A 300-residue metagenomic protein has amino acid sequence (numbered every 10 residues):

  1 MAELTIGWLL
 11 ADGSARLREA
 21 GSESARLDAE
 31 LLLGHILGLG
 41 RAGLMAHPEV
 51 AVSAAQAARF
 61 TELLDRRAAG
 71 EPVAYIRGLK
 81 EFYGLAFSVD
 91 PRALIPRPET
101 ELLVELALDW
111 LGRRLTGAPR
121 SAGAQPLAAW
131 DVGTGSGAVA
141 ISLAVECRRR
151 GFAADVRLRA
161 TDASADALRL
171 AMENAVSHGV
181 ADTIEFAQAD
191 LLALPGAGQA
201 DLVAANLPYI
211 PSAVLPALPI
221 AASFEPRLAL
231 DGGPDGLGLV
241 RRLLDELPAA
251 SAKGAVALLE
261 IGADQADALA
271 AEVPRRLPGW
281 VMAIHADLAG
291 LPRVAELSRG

Functional and structural regions predicted by a protein language model:
M1-A25: Non-catalytic nucleic-acid substrate-recognition regions in nucleic-acid-modifying enzymes
L17, L111, C147, A175 (+2 more regions): Conserved hydrophobic residues forming the short capping helix/wall of the S-adenosyl-L-methionine
R26, L31-W110: Conserved AdoMet
L32, G70, T100, V139 (+6 more regions): Residue-level signal for inorganic ion chemistry
L44, V52, I76, L215-L218 (+2 more regions): Short clusters of hydrophobic/aromatic residues that line enzyme substrate/ligand-binding pockets
E101-P219: Conserved SAM/SAH cofactor-binding pocket of Class I
T161-L168, I220-A252, V256, G262-D264: Glycine-rich S-adenosyl-L-methionine
A257-G300: C-terminal catalytic and target-recognition region of SAM-dependent MTase-like enzymes, primarily methyltransferases
